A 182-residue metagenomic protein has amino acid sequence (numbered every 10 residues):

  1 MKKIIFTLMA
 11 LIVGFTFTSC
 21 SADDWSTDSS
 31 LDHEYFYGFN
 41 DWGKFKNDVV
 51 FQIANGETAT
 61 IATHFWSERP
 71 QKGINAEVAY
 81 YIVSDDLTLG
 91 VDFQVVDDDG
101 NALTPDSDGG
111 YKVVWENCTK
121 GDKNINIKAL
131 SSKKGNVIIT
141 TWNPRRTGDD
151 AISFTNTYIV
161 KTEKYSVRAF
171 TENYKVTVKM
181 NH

Functional and structural regions predicted by a protein language model:
M1-I4: Positively charged n-region of N-terminal signal peptides that target proteins for export
F6-I12: Outer/extracellular conduits and scaffolds centered on Gram-negative outer-membrane beta-barrels
T16-S19: C-terminal motif of bacterial Sec signal peptides marking the signal peptidase cleavage site
S21-H182: Short boundary segments that mark the start of a structured unit
